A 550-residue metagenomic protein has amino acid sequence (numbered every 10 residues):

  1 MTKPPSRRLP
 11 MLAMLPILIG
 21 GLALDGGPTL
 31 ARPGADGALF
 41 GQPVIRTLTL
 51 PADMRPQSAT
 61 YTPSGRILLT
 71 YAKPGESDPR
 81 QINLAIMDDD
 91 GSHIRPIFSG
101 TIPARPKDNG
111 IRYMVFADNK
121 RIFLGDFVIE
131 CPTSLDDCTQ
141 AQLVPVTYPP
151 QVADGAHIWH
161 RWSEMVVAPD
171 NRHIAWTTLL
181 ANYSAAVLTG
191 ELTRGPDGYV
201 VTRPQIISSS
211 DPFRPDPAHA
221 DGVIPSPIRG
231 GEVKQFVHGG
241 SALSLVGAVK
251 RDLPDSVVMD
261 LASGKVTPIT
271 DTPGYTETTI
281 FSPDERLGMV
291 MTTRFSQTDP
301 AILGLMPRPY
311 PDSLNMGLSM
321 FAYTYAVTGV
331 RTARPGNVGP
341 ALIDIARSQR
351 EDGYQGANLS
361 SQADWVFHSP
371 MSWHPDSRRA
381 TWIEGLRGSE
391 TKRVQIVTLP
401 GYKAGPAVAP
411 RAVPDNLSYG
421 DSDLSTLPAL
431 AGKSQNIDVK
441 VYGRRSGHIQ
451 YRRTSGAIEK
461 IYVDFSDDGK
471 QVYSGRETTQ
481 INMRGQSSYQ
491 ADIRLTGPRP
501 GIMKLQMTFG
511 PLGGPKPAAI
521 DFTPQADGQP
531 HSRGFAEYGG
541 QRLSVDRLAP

Functional and structural regions predicted by a protein language model:
T2-A13: Bacterial N-terminal signal peptides that target proteins for export
L12-A23: Bacterial N-terminal signal peptides
L30-P550: Sequence signature of WD/YWTD-type beta-propeller architectures
